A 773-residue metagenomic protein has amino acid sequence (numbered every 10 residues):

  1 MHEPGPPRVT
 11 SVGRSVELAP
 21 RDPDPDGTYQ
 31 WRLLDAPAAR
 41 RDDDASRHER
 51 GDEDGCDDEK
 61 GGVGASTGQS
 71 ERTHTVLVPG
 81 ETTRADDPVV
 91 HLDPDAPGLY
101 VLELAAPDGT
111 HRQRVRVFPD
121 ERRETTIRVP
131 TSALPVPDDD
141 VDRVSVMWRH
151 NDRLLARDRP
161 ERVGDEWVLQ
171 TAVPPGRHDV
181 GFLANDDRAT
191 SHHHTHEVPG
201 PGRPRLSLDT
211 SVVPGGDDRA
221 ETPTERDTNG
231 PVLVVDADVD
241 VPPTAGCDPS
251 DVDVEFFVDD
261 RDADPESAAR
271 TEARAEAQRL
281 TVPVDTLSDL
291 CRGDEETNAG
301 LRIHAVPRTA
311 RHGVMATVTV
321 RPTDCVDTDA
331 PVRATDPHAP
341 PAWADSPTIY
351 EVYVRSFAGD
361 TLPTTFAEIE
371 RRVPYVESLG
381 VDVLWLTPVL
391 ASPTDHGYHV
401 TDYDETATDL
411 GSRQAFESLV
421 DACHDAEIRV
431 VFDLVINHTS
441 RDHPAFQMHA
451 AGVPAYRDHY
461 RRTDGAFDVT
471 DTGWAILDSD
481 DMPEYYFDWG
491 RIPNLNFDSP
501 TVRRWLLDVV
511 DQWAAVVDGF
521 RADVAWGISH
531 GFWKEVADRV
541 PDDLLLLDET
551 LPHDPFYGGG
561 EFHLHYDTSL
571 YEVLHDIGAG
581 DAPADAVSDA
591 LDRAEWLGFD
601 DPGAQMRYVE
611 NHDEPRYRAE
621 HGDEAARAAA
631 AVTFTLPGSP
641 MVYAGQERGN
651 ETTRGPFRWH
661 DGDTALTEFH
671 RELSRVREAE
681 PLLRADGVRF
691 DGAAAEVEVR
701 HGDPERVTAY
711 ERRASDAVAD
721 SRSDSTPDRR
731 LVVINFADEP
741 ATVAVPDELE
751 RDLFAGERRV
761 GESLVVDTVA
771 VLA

Functional and structural regions predicted by a protein language model:
T83-L99, Q278-N298: Solvent-exposed segments in extracellular or luminal domains encompassing
D120-P175, N185-G200, D262-A277: Aromatic-rich carbohydrate-binding modules that target alpha-glucans
G216, E757-A773: C-terminal beta-strand-rich structural cap/linker in extracellular carbohydrate-active enzymes
C325-R372, L379: An acidic-aromatic substrate-binding cleft motif
W343, R355-A358, V389-G411, F416 (+4 more regions): Substrate-binding/active-site clefts of carbohydrate-active enzymes
D511, D518-G519, D523-Q605, E651-E672 (+1 more regions): Active-site-proximal helices and loops of the catalytic beta/alpha 8
M606-T664: Aromatic/acidic polysaccharide-binding cleft in carbohydrate-active enzymes
A695-P746: Carbohydrate-binding surface patches
